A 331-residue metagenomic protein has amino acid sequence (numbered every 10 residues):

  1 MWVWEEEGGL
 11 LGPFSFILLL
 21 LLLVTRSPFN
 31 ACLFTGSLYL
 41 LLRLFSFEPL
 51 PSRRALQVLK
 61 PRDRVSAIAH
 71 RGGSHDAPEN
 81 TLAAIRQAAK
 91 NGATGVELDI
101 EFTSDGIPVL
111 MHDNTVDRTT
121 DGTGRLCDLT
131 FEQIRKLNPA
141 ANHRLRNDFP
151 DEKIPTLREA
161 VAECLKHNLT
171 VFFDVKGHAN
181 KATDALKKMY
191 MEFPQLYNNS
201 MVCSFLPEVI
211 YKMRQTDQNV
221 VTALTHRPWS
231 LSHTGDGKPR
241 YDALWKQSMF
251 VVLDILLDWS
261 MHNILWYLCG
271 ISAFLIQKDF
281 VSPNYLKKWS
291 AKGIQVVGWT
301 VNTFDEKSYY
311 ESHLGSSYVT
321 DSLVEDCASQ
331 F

Functional and structural regions predicted by a protein language model:
M1-F331: Phosphate-group recognition and catalysis centered on beta-loop-alpha active-site segments
